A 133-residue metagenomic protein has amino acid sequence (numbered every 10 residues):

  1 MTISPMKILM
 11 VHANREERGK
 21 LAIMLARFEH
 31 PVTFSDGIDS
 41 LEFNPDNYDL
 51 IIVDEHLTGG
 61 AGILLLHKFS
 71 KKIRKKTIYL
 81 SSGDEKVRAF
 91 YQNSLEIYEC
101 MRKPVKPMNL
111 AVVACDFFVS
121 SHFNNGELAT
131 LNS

Functional and structural regions predicted by a protein language model:
A13, L80-E85, P104: Conserved active-site segment of CheY-like receiver
N14-T33: Two-component/phosphorelay signaling modules centered on CheY-like receiver
R18, D39, I52-I73, E85: Conserved phosphotransfer microenvironments
T33-L50: Acidic, metal-coordinating helix/loop segments flanking the phosphotransfer/catalytic sites of two-component signaling
I51, C100-M101: Two-component signal transduction core modules
L64, G83-C100: Alpha4 helix (beta4-alpha4-beta5 surface) of REC/receiver domains from two-component response regulators
V105-A114, G126: C-terminal output helix
C115-L131: The C-terminal output helix
